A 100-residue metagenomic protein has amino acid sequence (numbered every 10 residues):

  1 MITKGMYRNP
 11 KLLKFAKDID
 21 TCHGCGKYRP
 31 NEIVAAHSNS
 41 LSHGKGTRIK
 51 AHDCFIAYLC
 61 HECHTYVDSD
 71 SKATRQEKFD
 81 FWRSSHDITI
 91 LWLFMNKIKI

Functional and structural regions predicted by a protein language model:
M1-L12, I100: Arg/Lys-rich, low-complexity, intrinsically disordered N-terminal tails that contact nucleic acids
Y7-A36: Short cysteine-rich loop/turn motifs with clustered Cys
T21, I56-L59: The −1 position to Zn-ligating cysteines in a subset of zinc-ribbon hairpins
K27, E62-T65: Short Cys/His-rich local motifs and their 1-3 flanking residues in nucleic-acid-associated proteins and small
N31-S38, D68-A73: Short Cys/His-rich "knuckle" micro-motifs
A36, Y58-H61: A generic structural signal for well-ordered alpha-helical surface patches
G44-C54, T65-I100: Polybasic, low-complexity binding patches
